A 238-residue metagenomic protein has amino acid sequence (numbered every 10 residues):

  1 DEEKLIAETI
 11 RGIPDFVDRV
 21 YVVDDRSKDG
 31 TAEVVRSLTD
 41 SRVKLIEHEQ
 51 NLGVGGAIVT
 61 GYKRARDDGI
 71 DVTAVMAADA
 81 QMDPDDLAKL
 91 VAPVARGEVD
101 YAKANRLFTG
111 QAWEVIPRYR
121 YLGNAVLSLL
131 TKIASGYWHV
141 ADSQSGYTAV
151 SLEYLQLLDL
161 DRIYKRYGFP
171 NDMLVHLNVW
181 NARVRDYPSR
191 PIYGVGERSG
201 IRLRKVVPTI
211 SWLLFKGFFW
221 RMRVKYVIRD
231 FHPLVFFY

Functional and structural regions predicted by a protein language model:
D1-D15: Short, well-formed alpha-helical segments that are part of the catalytic scaffolds of diverse glycosyltransferases
K4-E8, D29-L38: Acidic helix N-cap motif at the loop->helix transition within catalytic regions of sugar-transfer enzymes
I6, G61, D79, S151 (+3 more regions): Residue-level signature of catalytic and energy-coupling elements of molecular machines, predominantly ATP/GTP-dependent
I10, D18-S27, I46-E47: Short beta-strand/loop segment that forms part of the nucleotide-sugar
D24-E33, A80: A conserved acidic beta->alpha catalytic loop
K44, H48-D67, V72, P84-Y167 (+1 more regions): Acceptor/aglycone-binding surface of glycosyltransferases and processive sugar-polymer synthases
R162-Y238: Hydrophobic helical membrane-anchoring modules
